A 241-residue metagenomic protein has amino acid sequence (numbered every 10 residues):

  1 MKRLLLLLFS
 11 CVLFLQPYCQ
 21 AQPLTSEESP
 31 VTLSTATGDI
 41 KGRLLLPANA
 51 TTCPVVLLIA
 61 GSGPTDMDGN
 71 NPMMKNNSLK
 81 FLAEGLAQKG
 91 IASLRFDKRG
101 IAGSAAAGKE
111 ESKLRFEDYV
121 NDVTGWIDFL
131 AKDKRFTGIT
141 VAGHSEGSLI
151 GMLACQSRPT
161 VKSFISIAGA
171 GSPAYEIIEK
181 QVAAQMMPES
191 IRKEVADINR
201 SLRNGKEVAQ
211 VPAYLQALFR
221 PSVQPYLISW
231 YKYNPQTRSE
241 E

Functional and structural regions predicted by a protein language model:
Q22-T51: N-terminal cap/lid segment of alpha/beta-hydrolase-fold proteins
T52-S62: Short beta-strand element of the alpha/beta-hydrolase
G63-M74, S93: Serine-hydrolase catalytic-loop signature spanning alpha/beta hydrolases and amidase-signature enzymes
S78-A105: Conserved alpha/beta-hydrolase
E111-D133: Alpha/beta-hydrolase active-site loop
G125, F129-Q185: Primarily recognizes the serine-hydrolase "nucleophile elbow" in alpha/beta-hydrolase and SGNH/GDSL folds
I165-T237: Accessory cap/linker subdomain of secreted extracellular hydrolases
E240-E241: Conserved small/polar residues in nucleotide/adenosyl-binding loops
